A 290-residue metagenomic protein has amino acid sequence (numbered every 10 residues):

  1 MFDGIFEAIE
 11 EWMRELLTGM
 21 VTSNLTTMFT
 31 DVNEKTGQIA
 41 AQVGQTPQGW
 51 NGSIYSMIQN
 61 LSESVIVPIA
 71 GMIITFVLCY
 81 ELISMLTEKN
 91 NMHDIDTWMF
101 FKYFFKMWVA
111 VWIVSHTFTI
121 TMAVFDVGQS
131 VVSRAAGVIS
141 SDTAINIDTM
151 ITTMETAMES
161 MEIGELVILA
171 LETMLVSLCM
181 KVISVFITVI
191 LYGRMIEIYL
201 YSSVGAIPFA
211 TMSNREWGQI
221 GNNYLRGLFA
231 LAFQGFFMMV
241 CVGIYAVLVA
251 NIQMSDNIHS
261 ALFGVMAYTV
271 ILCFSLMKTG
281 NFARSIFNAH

Functional and structural regions predicted by a protein language model:
M1-I73, K89-W98, W108-C179, G218 (+3 more regions): Gly/Ser-rich, low-complexity
Y55, Y80, Y103, Y192 (+4 more regions): Sequence-level detector for tyrosine residue identity
I66, A70-Y80, F104-W108, W112 (+8 more regions): Residue-level signal for the membrane-embedded core of alpha-helical transmembrane segments, especially mid-helix
L82-I95, S184-T188, E216-W217: Membrane-water interface regions at transmembrane-helix termini and the short interhelical loops of multi-pass membrane
V176, M180-M212, R226-L248: Alpha-helical transmembrane segments of helical membrane proteins, especially in multi-pass transport, channel
